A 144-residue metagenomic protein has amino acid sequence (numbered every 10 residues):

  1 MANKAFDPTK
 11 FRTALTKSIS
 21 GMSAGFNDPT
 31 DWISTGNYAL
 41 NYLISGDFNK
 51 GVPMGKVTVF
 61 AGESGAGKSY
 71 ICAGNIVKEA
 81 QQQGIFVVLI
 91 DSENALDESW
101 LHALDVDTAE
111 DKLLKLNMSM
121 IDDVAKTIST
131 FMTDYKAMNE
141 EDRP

Functional and structural regions predicted by a protein language model:
A2-D111, D122-T133, A137: The Walker A/P-loop phosphate-binding site
K112-L113, N117: P-loop NTPase catalytic phosphate-binding loop
E140-P144: Conserved P-loop NTPase "ATPase switch" module shared by AAA+ and STAND
